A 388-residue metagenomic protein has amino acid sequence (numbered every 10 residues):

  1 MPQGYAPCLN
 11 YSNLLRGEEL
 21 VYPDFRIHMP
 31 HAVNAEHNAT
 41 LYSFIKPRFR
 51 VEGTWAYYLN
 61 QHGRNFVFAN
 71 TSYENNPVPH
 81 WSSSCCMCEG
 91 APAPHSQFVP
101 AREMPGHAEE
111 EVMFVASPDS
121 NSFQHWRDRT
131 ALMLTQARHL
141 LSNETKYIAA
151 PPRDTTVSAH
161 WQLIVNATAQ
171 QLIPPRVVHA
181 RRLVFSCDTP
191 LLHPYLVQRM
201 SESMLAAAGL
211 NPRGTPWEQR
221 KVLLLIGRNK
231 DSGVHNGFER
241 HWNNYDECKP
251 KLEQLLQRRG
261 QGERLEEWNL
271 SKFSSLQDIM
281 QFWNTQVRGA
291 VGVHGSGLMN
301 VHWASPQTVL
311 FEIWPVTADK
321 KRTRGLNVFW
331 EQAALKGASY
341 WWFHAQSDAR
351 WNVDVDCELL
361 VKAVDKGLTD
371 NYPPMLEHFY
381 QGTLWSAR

Functional and structural regions predicted by a protein language model:
M1-R388: The feature primarily captures lumenal catalytic ectodomains of type II secretory-pathway glycosyltransferases
